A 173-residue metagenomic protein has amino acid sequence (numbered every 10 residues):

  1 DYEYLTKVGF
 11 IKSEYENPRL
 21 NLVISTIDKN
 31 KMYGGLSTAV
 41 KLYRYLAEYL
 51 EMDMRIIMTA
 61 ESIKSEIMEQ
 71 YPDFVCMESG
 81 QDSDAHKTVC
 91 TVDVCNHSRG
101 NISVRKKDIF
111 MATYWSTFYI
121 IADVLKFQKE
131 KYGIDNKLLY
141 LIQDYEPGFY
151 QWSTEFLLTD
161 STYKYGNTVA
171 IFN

Functional and structural regions predicted by a protein language model:
D1-I11, I63-Y163: Extended catalytic core of nucleotide-activated donor transferases of GT-like folds
E16-S25: Short hydrophobic beta-strand segments
I24-I27, T59-E61, T113-S116: Structural motif
T26-T38: A short, glycine/small-residue-rich beta-strand->loop->alpha-helix junction that serves as a flexible
S37-K41, T59-S62: Amphipathic alpha-helical scaffolding segments
L42-M52: A short, Lys/Arg-enriched amphipathic alpha-helix followed by its capping loop at the start of a domain
M52-I63, Y140-I142, A170-F172: Short internal beta-strands
I120-I121, G166-N173: A short, active-site helix/loop in glycosyltransferases that binds the activated sugar's phosphate group
